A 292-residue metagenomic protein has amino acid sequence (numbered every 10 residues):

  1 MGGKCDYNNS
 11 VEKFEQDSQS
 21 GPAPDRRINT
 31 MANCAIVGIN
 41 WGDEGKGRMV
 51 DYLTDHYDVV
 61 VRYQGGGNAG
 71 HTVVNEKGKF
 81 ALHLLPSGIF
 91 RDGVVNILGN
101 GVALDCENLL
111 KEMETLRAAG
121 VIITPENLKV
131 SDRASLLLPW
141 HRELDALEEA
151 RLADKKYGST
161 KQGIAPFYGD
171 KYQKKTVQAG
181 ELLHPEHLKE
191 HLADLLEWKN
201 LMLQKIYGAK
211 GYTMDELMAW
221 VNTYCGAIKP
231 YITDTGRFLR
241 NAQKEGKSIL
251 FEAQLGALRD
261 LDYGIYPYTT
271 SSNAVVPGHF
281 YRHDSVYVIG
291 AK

Functional and structural regions predicted by a protein language model:
E12-K13, Q19-T30: Short, Lys/Arg-enriched N-terminal segments with co-localized hydrophobic residues within the first ~10-30 amino acids
R27-K292: Non-transmembrane, aqueous-exposed alpha-helical and coiled segments at domain scale
